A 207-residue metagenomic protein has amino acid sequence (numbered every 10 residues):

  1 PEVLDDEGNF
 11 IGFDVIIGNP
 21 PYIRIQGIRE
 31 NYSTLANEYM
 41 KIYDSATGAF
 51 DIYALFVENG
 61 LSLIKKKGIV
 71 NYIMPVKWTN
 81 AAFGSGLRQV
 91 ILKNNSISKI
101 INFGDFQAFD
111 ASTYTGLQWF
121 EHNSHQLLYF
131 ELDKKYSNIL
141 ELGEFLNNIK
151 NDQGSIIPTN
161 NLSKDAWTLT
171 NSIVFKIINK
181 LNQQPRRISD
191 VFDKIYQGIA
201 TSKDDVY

Functional and structural regions predicted by a protein language model:
V3-Y207: Signature of N6-adenine DNA methyltransferases within the class I
